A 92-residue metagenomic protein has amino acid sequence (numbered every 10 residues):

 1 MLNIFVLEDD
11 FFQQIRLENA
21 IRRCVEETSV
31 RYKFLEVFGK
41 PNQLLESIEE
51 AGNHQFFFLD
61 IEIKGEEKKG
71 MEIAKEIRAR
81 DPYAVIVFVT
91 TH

Functional and structural regions predicted by a protein language model:
M1-F5, I15-E18: Non-catalytic signal-transmission and effector/linker regions of two-component phosphorelay proteins
E8: Conserved acidic carboxylate
F12-E26: Amphipathic alpha1 helix at the N-terminus of the CheY-like receiver
E18, K33-F56: Acidic, metal-coordinating helix/loop segments flanking the phosphotransfer/catalytic sites of two-component signaling
N53-Q55, R80-V85: His-Asp phosphorelay/catalytic-motif detector in bacterial-type signaling
F58-E62: Active-site residues of response regulator receiver
K68-Y83: Short amphipathic alpha-helix used as the core "switch/output" element in two-component signaling
